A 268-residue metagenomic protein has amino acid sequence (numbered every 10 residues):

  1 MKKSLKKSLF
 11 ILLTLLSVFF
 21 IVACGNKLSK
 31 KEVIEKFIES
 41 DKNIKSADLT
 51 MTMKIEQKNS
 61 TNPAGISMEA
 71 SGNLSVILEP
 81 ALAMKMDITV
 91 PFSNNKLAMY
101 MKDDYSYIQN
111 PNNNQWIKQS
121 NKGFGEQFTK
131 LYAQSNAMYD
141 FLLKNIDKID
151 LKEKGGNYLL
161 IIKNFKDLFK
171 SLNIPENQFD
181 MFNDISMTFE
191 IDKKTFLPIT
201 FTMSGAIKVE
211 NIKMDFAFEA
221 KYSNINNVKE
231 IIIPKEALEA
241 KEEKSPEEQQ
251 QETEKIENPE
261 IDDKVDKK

Functional and structural regions predicted by a protein language model:
M1-V22: Sec-dependent bacterial lipoprotein signal peptides
S17-L78, N227-K268: N-terminal leader/targeting segments and the immediate start of mature chains
K30, T61-S71, S93, L97-A98 (+2 more regions): Amphipathic hydrophobic-ligand
K36-S40, A70-L78, M99-S106, S186-K193 (+1 more regions): Extended lipid/amphipathic-ligand handling interfaces
T52-S60, T89-S93, D104, P111-N113 (+2 more regions): Hydrophobic lipid-interacting interfaces of membrane-associated proteins
N73-A133: An acidic-aromatic
N110-S171: Flexible, processing/modification-adjacent segments and terminal tails in exported/periplasmic/extracellular proteins
N157-E236: Gly/Pro-enriched, hydrophobic low-complexity segments that function as extracytoplasmic propeptides/linkers
